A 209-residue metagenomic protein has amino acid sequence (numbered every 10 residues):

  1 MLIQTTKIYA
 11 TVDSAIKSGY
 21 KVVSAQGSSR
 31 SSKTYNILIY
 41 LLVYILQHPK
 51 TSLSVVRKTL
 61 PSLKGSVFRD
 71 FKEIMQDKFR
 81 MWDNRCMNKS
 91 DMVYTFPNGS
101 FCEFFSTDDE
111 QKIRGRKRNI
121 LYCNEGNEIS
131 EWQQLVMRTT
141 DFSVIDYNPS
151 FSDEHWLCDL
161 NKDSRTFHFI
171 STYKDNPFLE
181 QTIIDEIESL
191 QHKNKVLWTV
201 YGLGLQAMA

Functional and structural regions predicted by a protein language model:
M1-A209: Phosphate/NTP-binding elements of NTP-utilizing enzymes
